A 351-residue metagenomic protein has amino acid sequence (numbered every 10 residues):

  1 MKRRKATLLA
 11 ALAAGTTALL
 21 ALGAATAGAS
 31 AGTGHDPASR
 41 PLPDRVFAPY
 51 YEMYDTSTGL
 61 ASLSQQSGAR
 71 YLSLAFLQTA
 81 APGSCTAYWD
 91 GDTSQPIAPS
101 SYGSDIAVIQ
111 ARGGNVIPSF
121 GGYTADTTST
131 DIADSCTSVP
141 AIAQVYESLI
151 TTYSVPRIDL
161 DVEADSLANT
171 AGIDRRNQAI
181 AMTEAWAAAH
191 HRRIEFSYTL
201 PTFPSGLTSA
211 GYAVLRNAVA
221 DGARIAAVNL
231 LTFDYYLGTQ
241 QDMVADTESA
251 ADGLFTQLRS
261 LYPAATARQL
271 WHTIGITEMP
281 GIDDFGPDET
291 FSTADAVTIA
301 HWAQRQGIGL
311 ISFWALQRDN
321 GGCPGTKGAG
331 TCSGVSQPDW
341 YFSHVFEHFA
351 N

Functional and structural regions predicted by a protein language model:
M1-A31: Secretory targeting and sorting signals
A25-A27, G68, R224, G307: Generic detector of short, well-ordered, non-transmembrane alpha-helical segments enriched in hydrophobic residues
G34-L230, D234-L261, Q269-G275, G281-A296 (+1 more regions): Chitinase-like catalytic core of GlcNAc-active glycosidases
N115, L310-I311: Beta-sheet entry/capping signal
R268-L270, R305-Q306: A structural signal for short secondary-structure junctions
E289-L310: Short, low-complexity, polybasic intrinsically disordered segments
A315: Residues that scaffold, gate, or flank divalent-cation-dependent active/transport sites
